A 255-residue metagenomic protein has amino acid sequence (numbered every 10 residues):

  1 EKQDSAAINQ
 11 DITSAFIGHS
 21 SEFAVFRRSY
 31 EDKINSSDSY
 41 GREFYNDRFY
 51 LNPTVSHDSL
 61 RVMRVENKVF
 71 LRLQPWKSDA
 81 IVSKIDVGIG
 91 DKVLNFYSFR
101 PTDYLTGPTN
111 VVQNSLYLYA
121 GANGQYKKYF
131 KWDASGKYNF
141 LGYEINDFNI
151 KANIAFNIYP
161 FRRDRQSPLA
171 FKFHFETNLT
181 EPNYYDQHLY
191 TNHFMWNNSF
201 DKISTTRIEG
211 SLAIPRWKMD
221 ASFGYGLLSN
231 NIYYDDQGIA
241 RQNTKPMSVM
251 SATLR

Functional and structural regions predicted by a protein language model:
Q3-R255: Exposed, low-structure sequence patches enriched in small/polar residues
